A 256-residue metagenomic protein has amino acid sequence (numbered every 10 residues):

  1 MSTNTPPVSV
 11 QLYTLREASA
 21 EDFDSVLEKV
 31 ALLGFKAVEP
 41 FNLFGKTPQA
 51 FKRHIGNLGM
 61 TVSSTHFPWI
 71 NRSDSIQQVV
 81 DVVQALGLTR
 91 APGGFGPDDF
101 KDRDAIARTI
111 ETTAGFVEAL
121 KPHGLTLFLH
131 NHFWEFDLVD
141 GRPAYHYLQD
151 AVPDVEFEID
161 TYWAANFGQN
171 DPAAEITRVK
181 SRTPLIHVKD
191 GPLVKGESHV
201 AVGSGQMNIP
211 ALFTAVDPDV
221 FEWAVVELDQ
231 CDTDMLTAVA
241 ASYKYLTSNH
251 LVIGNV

Functional and structural regions predicted by a protein language model:
S2-L32, V82-G87, P122-H123, V139-I159 (+1 more regions): Histidine-acidic metal/acid-base catalytic patches
T14, N42-F44, P68-N71, G96-D99 (+5 more regions): Active-site-proximal loop/turn and secondary-structure-junction residues that shape catalytic pockets, frequently
E21, K36-T126, E222, D232: Structural motif corresponding to the early beta-alpha repeats
H66, H130-H132, H187, H199: Histidine-centered active-site/metal-ligand motif
I106-A107, T126-R142: Divalent metal-binding pocket/active-site signature
